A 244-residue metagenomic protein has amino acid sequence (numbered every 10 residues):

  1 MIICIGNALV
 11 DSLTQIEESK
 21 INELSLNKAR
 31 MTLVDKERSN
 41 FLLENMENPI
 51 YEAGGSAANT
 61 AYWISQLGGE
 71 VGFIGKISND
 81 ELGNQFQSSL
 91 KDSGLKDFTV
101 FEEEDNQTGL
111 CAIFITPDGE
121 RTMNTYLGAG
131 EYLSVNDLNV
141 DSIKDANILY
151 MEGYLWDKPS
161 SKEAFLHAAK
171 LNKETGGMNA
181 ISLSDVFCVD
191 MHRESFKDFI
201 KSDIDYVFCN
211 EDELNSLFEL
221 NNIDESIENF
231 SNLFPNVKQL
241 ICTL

Functional and structural regions predicted by a protein language model:
M1-I74, E81-Q85: Glycine-rich phosphate/adenosyl-contacting loop at the front of the ribokinase-like
M1-N27, P49, N84, S88-E102 (+1 more regions): Ribokinase/PfkB-type carbohydrate-kinase core domain
T60-I64, F73, L90, A112 (+1 more regions): Hydrophobic/aromatic pocket-lining and membrane-interface residues
I74-N79, T125-L127: Short alpha-helical "patches" and their helix-cap loops
E104-N106: A short catalytic or substrate-binding loop motif that flags glycine-/basic-rich loops and adjacent residues that bind
T108-L110: Change "...and in nucleic-acid phosphodiester-cleaving endonucleases..." to "...and in nucleic-acid processing enzymes
